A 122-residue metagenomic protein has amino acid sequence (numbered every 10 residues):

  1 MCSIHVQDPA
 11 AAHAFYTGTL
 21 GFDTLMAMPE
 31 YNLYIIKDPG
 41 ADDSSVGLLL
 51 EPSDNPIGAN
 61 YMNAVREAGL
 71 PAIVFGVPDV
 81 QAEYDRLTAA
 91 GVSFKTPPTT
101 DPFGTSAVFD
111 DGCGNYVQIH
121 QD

Functional and structural regions predicted by a protein language model:
C2, I73, V77: Hydrophobic adenine-recognition pocket in adenosine-nucleotide-binding enzymes
S3-V46: Core segments of cupin and vicinal oxygen chelate
D8-P9, P78-V80: Helix N-cap motif at beta-to-alpha junctions
F15, Q81-R86: Short amphipathic alpha-helices within nucleic acid-binding modules
I35, F75, Y84-D122: Vicinal oxygen chelate
A41-L48, G58, G114-V117: Short, charged/polar, Gly/Pro-enriched secondary-structure boundary elements
P56-M62: A short, acidic/glycine-rich surface segment
A68-A72: Eukaryotic phosphotyrosine signaling hubs
